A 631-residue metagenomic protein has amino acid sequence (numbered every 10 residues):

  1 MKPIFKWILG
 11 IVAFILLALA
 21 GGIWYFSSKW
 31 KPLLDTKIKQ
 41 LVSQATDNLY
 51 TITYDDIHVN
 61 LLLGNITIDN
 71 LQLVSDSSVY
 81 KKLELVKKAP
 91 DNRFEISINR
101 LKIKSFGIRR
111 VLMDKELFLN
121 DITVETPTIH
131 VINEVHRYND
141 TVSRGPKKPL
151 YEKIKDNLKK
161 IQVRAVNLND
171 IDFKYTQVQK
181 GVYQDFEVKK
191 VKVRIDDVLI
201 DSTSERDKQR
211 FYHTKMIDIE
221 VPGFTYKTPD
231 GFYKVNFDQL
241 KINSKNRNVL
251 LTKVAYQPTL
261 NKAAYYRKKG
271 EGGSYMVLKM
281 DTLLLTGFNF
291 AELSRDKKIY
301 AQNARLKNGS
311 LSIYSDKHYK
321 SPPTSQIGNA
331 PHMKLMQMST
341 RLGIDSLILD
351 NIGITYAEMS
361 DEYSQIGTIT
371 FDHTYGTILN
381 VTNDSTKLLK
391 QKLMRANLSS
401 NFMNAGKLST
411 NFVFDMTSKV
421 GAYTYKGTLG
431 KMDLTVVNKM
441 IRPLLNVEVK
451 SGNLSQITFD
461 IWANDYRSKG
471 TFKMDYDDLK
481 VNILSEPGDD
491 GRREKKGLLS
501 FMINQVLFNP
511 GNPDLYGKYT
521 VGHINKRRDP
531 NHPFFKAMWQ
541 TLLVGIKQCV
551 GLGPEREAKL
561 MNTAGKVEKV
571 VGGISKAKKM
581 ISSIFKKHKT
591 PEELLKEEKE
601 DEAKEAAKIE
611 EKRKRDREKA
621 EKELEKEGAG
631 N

Functional and structural regions predicted by a protein language model:
K2-I11, D415, T428, R442-N631: Extended terminal
W7-G22: Alpha-helical hydrophobic membrane-insertion segments
I11, I15, I108, K115 (+7 more regions): Elongated, acidic membrane-bridging lipid-handling scaffolds and related periplasm/extracellular "bridge/tunnel" systems
L19-V131, V163, Q179-G181, V191-D281 (+3 more regions): Terminal hydrophobic membrane-targeting helix
I52-D55, L85-A89, K153-I154, V235-F237 (+6 more regions): Short structured motifs
V131-E134, N261, I313-S315, V481-S485: Outer-membrane beta-barrel proteins
R137-R144, Y319-S325, L445, P487-K495: Flexible, surface-exposed loop regions and adjacent strand-edge segments of Gram-negative outer-membrane beta-barrel
